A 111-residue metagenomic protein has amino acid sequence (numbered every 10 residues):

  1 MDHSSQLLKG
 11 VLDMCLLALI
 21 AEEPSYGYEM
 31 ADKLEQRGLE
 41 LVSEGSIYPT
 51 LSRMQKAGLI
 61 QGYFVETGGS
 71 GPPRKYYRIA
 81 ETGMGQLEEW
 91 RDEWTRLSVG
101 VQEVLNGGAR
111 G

Functional and structural regions predicted by a protein language model:
M1-H3: Short, intrinsically disordered or compositionally biased N-terminal tails of bacterial proteins
S5-S46: N-terminal helix-turn-helix DNA-binding core of bacterial DNA-binding proteins
C15-A18, D32, S52, E88 (+1 more regions): A cross-family signal for key residues in well-ordered alpha-helices that form functional helical elements
I47-M54: Basic amphipathic alpha-helical segments that dock to polyanions
A57-G71, R78: Beta-hairpin "wing" of winged helix-turn-helix
I79-G83: Accessory beta->alpha helical hairpin/"wing" motif in late/C-terminal subdomains of nucleic-acid enzymes
M84-G111: Amphipathic alpha-helical dimerization/coiled-coil segments that flank or bridge DNA-binding/regulatory modules
